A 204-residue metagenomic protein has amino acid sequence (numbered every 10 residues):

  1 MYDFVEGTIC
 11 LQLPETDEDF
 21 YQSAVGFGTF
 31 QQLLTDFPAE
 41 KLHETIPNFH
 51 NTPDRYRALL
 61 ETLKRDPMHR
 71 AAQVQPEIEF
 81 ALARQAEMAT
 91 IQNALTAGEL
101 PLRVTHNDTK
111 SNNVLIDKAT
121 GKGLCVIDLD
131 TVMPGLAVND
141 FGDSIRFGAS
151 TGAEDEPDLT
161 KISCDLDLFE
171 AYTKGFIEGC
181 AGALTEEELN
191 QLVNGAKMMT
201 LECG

Functional and structural regions predicted by a protein language model:
V5-S23, D36-H106, S111, L115-C125: ATP-dependent phospho-/nucleotidyl transfer catalytic cores
P14-Q22, M133-L136, K161-C164: Short alpha-helix boundary/capping segments
E18-V25, D167, N190, M199: A generic "alpha-helical surface" signal
Q31-P38, I177-C180: Protein kinase-like catalytic domain
N112-A153: Catalytic activation segment of kinase domains across protein kinase-like and atypical kinase folds
V138-G182, M198-G204: Active-site activation/catalytic loop segments of kinase-like enzymes and analogous catalytic loops in related
L184-A196: All-alpha amphipathic helical-bundle segments outside canonical DNA-binding/catalytic cores that form hydrophobic
